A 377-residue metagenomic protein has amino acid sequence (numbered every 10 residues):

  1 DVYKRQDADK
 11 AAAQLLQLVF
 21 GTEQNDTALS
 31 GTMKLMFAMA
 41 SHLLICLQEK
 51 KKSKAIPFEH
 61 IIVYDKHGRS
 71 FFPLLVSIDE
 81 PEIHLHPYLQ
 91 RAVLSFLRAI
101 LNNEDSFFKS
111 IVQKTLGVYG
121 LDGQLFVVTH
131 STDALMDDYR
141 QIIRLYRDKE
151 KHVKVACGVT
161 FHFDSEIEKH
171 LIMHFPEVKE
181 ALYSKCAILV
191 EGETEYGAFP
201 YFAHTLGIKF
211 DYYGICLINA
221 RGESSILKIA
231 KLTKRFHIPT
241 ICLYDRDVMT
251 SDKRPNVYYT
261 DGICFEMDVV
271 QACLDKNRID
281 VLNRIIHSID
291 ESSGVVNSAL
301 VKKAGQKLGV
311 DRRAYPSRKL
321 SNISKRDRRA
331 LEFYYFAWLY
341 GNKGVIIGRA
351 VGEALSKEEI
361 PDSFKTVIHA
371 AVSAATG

Functional and structural regions predicted by a protein language model:
D1-I78: Extended helical coiled-coil dimerization/tether regions that scaffold and oligomerize large DNA-maintenance assemblies
A13, S70-F72, G120-D122, L182-Y183 (+1 more regions): Short loop/turn elements that form and flank the Walker-type P-loop nucleotide-binding site in RecA-like NTPase cores
S53-R69, N102-G120, K302, K307: Intrinsically disordered, low-complexity domain-flanking/linker segments in eukaryotic proteins, enriched
F72-L74, L121-Q124, Y212-C216, W338: Residue-level recognition of the N-termini of beta-strands and the immediately preceding loop/turn
R91-A187, T194-Y201, L206-I208, G214: C-terminal lobe/lid and adjacent interdomain/linker elements of RecA-like ASCE P-loop ATPase modules
H174-L189, E193-G377: Acidic, Mg2+-coordinating catalytic modules of nucleic-acid enzymes
